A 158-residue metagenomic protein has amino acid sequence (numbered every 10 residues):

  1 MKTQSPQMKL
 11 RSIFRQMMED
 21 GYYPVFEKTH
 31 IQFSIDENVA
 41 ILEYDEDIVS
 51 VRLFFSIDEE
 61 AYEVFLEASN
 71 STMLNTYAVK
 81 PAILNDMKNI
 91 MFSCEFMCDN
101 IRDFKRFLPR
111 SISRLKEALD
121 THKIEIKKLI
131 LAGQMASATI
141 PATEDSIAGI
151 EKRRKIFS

Functional and structural regions predicted by a protein language model:
M1-I41, K80, L84: Charge-rich, low-complexity N-terminal segments
K2-K9, E60-F65, F107, S111-R114 (+1 more regions): Short amphipathic alpha-helical segments
K28-H30, E46-S50, M87-M91: A generic structural signal for beta-strand entry/edge sites
N38-L42, C98-I101: Short, charged/polar, Gly/Pro-enriched secondary-structure boundary elements
I41-I57: A short acidic-to-branched-hydrophobic micro-motif
R52-E95: Short, internal acidic amphipathic alpha-helical interface segments that mediate docking to partner proteins
A68-T76, F96, N100-L131: Ampiphathic alpha-helical segments that act as solvent-exposed interaction surfaces
K127-S158: Short, highly charged C-terminal tails/helix-capping segments
